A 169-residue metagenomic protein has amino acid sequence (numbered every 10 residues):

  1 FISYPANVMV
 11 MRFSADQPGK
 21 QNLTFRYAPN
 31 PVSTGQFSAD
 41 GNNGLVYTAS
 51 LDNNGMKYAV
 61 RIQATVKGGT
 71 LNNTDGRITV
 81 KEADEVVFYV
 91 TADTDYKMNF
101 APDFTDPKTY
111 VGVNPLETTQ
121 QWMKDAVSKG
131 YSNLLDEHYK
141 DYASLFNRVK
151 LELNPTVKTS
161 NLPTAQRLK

Functional and structural regions predicted by a protein language model:
F1-K169: Aromatic-residue-lined binding/catalytic grooves and analogous aromatic/hydrophobic interfacial grooves in multimeric
